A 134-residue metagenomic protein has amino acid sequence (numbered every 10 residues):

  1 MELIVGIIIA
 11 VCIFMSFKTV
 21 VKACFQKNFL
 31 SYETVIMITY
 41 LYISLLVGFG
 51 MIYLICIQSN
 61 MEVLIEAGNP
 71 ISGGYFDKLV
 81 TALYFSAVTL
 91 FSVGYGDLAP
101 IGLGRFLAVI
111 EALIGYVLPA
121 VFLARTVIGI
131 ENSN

Functional and structural regions predicted by a protein language model:
M1-V11, Y75-V80: Alpha-helical transmembrane segments of integral membrane proteins, especially early/N-terminal helices
V5-A23: N-terminal signal-anchor/start-transfer transmembrane helix
I7, V11, I38-V47, L113 (+1 more regions): Alpha-helical transmembrane spans of integral membrane proteins, capturing the lipid-embedded, hydrophobic core of TM
I13-K18, L45-F49, Y53, P119-A124: Alpha-helical transmembrane segments of polytopic integral membrane proteins, especially the permease/helical cores
A23-C24, I55-V63, G129-N134: Membrane-interface elements of multi-pass transporters and channels
K27-I43: Alpha-helical transmembrane segments and their helix-start/interface "positive-inside/aromatic belt" motifs in integral
Y40, S44-A82: Outer-pore turret/helix-boundary of cation channels
T81, F85-N134: Pore domain of cation channels
